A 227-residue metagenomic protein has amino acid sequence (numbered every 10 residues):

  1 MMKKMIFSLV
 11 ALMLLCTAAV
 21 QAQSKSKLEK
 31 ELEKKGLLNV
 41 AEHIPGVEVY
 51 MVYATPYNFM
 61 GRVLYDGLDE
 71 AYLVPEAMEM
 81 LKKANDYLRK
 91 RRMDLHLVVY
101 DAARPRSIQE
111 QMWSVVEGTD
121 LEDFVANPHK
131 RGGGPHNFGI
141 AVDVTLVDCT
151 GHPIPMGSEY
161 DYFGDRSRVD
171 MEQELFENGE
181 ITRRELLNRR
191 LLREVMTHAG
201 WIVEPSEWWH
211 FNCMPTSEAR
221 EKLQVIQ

Functional and structural regions predicted by a protein language model:
M1-S24: Bacterial Sec-dependent N-terminal signal peptides
Q21-A102, M112-S206, M214-Q227: Extracytoplasmic cell-surface/polysaccharide-interacting catalytic and binding patches
P105: Segments that shape or occlude catalytic/ligand-binding pockets
I108: Short, well-ordered surface patches within globular domains
F211: Conserved metal-phosphate-binding beta-hairpin within the catalytic cores of diverse ATP-dependent phosphoryl-transfer
